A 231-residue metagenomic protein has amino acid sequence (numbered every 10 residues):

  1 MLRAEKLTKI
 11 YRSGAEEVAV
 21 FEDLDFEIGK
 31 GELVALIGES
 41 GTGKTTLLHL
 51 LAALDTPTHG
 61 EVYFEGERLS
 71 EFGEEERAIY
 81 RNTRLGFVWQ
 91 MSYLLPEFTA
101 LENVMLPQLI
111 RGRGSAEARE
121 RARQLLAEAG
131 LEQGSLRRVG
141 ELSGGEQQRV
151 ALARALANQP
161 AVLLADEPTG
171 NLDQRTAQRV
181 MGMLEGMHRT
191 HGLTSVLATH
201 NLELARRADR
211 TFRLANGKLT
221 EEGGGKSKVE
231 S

Functional and structural regions predicted by a protein language model:
M1-R207, T211-L214: ABC family nucleotide-binding domain
T211-G223: H-loop (His-switch) and adjacent beta-strand-loop-beta switch element of ABC-type ATPase nucleotide-binding domains
E222-S231: Short, basic, low-complexity termini and linkers enriched in Ser/Thr/Gly/Pro that act as targeting/leader peptides
